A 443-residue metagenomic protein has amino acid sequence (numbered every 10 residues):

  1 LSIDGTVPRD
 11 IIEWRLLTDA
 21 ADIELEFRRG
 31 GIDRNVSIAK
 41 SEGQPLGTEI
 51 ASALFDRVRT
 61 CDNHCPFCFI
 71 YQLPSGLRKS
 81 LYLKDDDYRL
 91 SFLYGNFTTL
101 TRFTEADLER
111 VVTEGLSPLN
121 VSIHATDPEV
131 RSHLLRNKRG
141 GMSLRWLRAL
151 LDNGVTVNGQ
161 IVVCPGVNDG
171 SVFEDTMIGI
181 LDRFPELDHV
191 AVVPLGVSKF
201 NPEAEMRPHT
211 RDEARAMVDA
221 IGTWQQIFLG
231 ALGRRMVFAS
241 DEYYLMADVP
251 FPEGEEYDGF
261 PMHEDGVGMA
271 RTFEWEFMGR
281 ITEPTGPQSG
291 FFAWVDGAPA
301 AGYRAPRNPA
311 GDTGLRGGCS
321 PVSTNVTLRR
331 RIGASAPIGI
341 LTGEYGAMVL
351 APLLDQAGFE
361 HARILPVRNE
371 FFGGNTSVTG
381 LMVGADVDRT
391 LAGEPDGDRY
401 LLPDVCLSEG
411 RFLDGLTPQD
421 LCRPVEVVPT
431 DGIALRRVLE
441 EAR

Functional and structural regions predicted by a protein language model:
L1-R9: Conserved PDZ fold ligand-binding element
D4, R29-G31: Solvent-exposed strand-loop boundary residues in beta-sheet-rich modules
R9-R28, S41-G43: Short, compositionally biased
I11, D169-E174, A351, R411-G415: Conserved strand-to-helix beginnings and helix N-cap segments that scaffold or border functional pockets
G31-D33, K40-E186, G196-W224: Conserved Radical SAM active-site core
P118-N120, T156-N158, H189-A191, M236-F238 (+1 more regions): Structural preference for beta-strand elements that scaffold enzyme active sites
V167, L187-E213, A231-E255, N369-G374: Flexible glycine/acidic-rich beta-alpha junction loops that bind and position SAM and/or redox cofactors in anaerobic
D248-R443: Radical SAM enzyme core and accessory elements
